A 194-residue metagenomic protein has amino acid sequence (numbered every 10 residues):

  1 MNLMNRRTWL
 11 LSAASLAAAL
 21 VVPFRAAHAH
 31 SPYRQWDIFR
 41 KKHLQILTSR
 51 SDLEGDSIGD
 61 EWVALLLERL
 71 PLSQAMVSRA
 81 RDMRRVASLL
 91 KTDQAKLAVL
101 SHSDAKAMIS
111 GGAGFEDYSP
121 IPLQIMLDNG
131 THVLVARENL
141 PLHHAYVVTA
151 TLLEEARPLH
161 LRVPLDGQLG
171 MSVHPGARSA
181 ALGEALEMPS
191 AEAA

Functional and structural regions predicted by a protein language model:
N2, T8-H30: N-terminal export signals
R40-D52, S78: Short, well-ordered beta-strand elements
T48, M126-H144: A bilobed periplasmic-binding-protein/Venus flytrap-type ligand-binding module shared by bacterial periplasmic
G55-P71: Short, polar/charged alpha-helical segment
D60, M83-A98: Short helices/loops that flank or line small-molecule/ion binding pockets
P71, M76-S88: Short helix-initiation/N-cap motifs at beta->coil->alpha
A95-E116: A ligand-binding cleft/hinge motif common to bilobed small-molecule-binding domains
R157-A194: An extracytoplasmic/periplasmic, membrane-proximal ligand-sensing/linker region
